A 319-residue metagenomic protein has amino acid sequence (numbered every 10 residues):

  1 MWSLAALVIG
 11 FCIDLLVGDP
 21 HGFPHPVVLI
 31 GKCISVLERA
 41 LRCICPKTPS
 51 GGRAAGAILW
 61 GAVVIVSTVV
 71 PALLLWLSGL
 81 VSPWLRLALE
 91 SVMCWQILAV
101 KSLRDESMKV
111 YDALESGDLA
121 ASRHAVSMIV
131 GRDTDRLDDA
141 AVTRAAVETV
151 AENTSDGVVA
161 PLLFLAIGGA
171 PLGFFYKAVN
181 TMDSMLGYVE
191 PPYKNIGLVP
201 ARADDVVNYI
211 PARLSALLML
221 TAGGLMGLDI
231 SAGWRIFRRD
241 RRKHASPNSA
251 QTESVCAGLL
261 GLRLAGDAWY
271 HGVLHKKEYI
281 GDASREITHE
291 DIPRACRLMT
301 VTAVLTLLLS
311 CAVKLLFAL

Functional and structural regions predicted by a protein language model:
M1-F175, V179, G187-L319: Hydrophobic alpha-helical transmembrane segments
S184: Glycine-rich phosphate/dinucleotide-binding loop and adjoining beta-alpha-beta core of small-molecule
